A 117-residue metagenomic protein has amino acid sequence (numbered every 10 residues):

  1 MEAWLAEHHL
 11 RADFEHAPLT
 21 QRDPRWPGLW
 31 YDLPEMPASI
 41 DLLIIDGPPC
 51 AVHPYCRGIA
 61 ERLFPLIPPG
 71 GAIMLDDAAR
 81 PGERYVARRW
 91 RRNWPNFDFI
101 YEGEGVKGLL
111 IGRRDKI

Functional and structural regions predicted by a protein language model:
M1-A38: S-adenosyl-L-methionine
E15-P18, P49-I117: C-terminal substrate-binding/active-site "lid" region of AdoMet-derived donor-dependent transferases
D23, P27-R62, V106: A conserved mid-domain beta-alpha-beta active-site/ligand-binding segment of alpha/beta enzyme cores
